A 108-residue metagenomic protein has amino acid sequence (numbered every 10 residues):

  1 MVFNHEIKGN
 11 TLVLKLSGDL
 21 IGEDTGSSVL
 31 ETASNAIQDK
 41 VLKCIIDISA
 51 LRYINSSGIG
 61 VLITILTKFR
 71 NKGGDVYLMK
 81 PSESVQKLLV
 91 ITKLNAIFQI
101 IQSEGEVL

Functional and structural regions predicted by a protein language model:
M1-V2, L108: Absolute protein N-terminus
F3-E31: STAS-typified acidic loop motif
L12, E106-L108: A short acidic, often aromatic-flanked loop/helix-cap motif at beta-alpha or helix-coil junctions that lines enzyme
L20-F98: Amphipathic alpha-helical interaction surfaces in cytosolic regulatory modules
E83, G105-E106: Acidic phosphotransfer microenvironment of two-component signaling modules
Q99-S103: Short acidic-hydrophobic, aromatic-tinged amphipathic segments that line or gate anion-handling sites
